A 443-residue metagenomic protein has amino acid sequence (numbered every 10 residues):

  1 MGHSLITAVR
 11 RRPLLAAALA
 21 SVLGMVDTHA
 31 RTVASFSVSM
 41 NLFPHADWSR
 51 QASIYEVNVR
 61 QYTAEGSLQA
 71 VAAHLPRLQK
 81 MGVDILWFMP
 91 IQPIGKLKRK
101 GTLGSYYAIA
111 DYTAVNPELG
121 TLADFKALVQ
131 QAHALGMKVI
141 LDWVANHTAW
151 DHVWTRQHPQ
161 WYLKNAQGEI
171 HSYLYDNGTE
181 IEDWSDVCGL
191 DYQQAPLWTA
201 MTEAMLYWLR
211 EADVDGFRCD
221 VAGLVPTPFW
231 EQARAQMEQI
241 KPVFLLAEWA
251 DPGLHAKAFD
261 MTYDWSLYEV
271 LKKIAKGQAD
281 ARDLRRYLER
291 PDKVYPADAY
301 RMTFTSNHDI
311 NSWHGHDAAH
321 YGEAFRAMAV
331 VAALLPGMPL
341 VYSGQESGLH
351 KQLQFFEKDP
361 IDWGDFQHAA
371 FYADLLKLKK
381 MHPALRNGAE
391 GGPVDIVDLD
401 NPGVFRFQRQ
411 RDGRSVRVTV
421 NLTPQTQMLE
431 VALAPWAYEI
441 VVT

Functional and structural regions predicted by a protein language model:
M1, R10-L15: N-terminal export leaders
P13-H29: N-terminal export signals
R31-V38, L42, R210, D220-R301 (+2 more regions): Active-site-proximal helices and loops of the catalytic beta/alpha 8
F36-S53, R60-Q69, A73-D84, P90-A212 (+1 more regions): Substrate-binding/active-site clefts of carbohydrate-active enzymes
V57, L78, F88, Y112 (+9 more regions): Conserved, mostly hydrophobic/aromatic
M302-F366: Aromatic/acidic polysaccharide-binding cleft in carbohydrate-active enzymes
Y342, L349-V416, L422: Glycan-recognition and catalytic regions of carbohydrate-active enzymes
L422-T443: C-terminal beta-sandwich/jelly-roll accessory domains of carbohydrate-active enzymes
